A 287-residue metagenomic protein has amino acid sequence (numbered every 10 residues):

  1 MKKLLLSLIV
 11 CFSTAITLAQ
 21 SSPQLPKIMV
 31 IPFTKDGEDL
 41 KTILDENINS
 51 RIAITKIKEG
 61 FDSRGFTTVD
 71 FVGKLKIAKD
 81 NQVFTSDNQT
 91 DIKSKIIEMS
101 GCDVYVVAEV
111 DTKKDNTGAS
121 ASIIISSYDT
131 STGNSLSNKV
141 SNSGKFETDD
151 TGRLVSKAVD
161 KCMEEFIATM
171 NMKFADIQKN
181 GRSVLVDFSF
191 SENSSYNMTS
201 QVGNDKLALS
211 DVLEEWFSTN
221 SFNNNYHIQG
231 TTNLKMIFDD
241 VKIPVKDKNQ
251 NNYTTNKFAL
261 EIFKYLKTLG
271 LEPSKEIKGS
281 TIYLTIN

Functional and structural regions predicted by a protein language model:
M1-P23: Bacterial Sec-dependent N-terminal signal peptides
S21-P26, S135, K139-N225, I277-K278: C-terminal/domain-edge helix-coil "capping" segments
Q24-K27, D62-R64, V104-V106, A119-I124 (+2 more regions): Envelope-exposed proteins and targeting segments
I31-I43, F190-M198, V241: Acidic/histidine-rich, surface-exposed loop or edge segments in extracytoplasmic proteins
F33-D36, K74, D111-K113, Y128-T132 (+1 more regions): Solvent-exposed coil/turn segments that connect beta secondary-structure elements in extracytoplasmic/periplasmic
K41-S100, Y105, L207-K246, N252-L266: N-terminal segment of the mature soluble domain
V104-D149, Y283-N287: Amphipathic beta-strand/beta-sheet edge segments enriched in Tyr/Trp
E261-N287: C-terminal basic regulatory modules in eukaryotic proteins
